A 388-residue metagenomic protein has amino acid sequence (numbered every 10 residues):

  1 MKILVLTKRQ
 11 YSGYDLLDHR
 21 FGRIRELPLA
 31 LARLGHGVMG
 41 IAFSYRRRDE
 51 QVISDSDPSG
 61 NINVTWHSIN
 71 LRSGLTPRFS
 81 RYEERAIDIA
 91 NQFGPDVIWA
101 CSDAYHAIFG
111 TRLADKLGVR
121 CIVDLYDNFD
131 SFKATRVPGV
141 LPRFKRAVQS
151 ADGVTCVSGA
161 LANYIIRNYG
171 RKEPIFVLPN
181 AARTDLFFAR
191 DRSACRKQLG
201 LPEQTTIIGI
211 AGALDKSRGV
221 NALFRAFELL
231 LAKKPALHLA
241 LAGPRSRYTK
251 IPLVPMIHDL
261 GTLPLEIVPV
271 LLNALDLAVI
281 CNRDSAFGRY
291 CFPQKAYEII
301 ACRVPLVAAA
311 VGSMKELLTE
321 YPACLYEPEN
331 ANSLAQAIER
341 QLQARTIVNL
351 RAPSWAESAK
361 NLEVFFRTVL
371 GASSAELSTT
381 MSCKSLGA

Functional and structural regions predicted by a protein language model:
M1-V52, E228-A232, L386-A388: N-terminal subdomain of nucleotide-sugar transferases
D15, R218, P264-L271, A278-E298 (+1 more regions): Nucleotide-sugar-dependent
E26-L29, E84-D88, I108-K116, R136-C156 (+1 more regions): Membrane-proximal helix-turn-helix segments that form the acceptor-binding/catalytic region of lipid-linked
I53, T135, I166, A182-Q198 (+2 more regions): Acidic anion/phosphate-binding donor-loop and adjacent secondary structure in glycosyltransferase catalytic cores
A160, A181: Carbohydrate-associated surface elements
S246-L277: Nucleotide-activated donor-binding/catalytic signature segment of Leloir-type glycosyltransferases, i.e., the conserved
E320, C324-A331, E339-Q343: Conserved acidic donor-binding segment of nucleotide-sugar-dependent glycosyltransferases
E329, Q343-S373: A charged, aromatic-enriched C-terminal amphipathic alpha-helix characteristic of glycosyltransferases across folds
